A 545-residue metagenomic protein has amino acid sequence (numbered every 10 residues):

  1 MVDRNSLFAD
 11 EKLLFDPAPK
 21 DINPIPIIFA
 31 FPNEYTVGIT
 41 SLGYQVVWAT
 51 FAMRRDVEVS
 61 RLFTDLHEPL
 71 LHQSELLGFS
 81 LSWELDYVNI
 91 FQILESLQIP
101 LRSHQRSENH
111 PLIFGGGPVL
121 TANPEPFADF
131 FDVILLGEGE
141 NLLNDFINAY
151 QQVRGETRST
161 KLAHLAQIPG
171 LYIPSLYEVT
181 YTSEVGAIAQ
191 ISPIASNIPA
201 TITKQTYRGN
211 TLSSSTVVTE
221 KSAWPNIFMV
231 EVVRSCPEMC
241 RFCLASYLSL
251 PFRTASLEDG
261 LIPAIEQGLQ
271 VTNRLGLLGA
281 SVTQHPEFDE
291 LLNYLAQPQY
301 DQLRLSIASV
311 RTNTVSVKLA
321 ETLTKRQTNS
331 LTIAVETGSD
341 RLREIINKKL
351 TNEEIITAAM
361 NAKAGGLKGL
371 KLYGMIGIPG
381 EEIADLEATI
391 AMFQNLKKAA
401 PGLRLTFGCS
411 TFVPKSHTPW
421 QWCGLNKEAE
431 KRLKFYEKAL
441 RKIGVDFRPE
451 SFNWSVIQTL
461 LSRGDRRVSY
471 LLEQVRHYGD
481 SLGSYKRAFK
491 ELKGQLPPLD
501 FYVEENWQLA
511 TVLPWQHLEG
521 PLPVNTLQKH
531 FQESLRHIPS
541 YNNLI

Functional and structural regions predicted by a protein language model:
M1-P19, I27-F29, A187-S192, K442-I545: Radical SAM enzyme core and accessory elements
V2-I28, Y35-T36, P174, T180-M229: N-terminal [4Fe-4S]-dependent radical SAM core
F29-N33, F51, T216-L244, L269 (+2 more regions): N-terminal pre-triad scaffold of radical SAM enzymes
F29-P32, T36, L85, L261-K371 (+2 more regions): Conserved SAM/AdoMet-binding glycine-rich loop
D56-L66: A short beta-strand-loop structural module common to alpha/beta enzyme folds
T64-P193, K415, P419-D465, E473-D480: Glycine-rich beta-alpha loop elements in corrinoid/cobalamin-binding modules across cobalamin-dependent enzymes
V179-T180, E238, P286-E287, K318-L319 (+5 more regions): Flexible glycine/acidic-rich beta-alpha junction loops that bind and position SAM and/or redox cofactors in anaerobic
F242-D259: Iron-sulfur (Fe-S) cluster-binding segments and ferredoxin-like electron-carrier domains, especially [2Fe-2S]
